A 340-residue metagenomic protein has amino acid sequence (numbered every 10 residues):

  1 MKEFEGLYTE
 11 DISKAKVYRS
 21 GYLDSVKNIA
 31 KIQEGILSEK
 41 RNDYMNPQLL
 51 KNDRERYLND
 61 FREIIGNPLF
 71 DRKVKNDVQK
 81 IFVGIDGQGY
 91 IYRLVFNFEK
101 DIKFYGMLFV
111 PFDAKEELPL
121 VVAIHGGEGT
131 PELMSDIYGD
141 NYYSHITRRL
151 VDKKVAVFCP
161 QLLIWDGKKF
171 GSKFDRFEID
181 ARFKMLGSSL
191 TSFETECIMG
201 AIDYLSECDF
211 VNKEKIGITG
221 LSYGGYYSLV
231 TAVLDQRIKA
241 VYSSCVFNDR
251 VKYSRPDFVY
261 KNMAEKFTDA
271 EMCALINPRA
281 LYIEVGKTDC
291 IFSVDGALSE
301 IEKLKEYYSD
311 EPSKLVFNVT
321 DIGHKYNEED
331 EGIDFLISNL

Functional and structural regions predicted by a protein language model:
M1-Q88: N-terminal targeting or regulatory segments adjacent to alpha/beta-hydrolase or S9 domains
K2, Y308-L340: C-terminal catalytic histidine-bearing segment of alpha/beta-hydrolase fold enzymes
N28-A30, K287-D289, I322-G323: Acidic beta-to-alpha connecting loop that harbors the catalytic carboxylate
I81-G139: Glycine-rich active-site/cofactor-binding loop and its immediate structural neighborhood
E116-E117, V122-E207, K252-D257: Cap/lid segment of the alpha/beta-hydrolase catalytic domain
L118-P119, K153-A156, K213-K215, Q236-A240 (+1 more regions): Loop/turn elements at helix/coil->beta-strand transitions in domains of secreted/extracellular proteins
M199-E265, D269: Primarily recognizes the serine-hydrolase "nucleophile elbow" in alpha/beta-hydrolase and SGNH/GDSL folds
D249-S309: The feature captures the conserved acid-bearing segment of alpha/beta-hydrolase catalytic domains
